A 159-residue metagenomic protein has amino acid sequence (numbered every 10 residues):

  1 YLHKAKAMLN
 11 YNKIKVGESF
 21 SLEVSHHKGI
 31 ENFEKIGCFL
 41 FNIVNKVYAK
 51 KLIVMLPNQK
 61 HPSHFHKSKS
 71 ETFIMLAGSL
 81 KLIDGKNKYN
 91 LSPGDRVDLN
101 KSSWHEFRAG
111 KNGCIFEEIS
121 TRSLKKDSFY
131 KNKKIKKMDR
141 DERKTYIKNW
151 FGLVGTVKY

Functional and structural regions predicted by a protein language model:
Y1-Y48, I135, D141-Y159: A short, N-terminal "cap"/entry segment at the start of jelly-roll beta-barrel domains of the cupin/DSBH fold
E34-K35, K51-K67: Conserved short histidine dyad/triad with adjacent acidic residue
K50, P62-S63, L82-D84, E118: Short hydrophobic/aromatic-rich beta-strand segments that constitute the beta-sheet cores of beta-sandwich/beta-barrel
L56-P57, K67-K81, G85: Glycine- and acidic-residue-biased ligand/ion/polar-headgroup-sensing regions
T72, G85-H105: Short acidic-glycine-tyrosine-enriched beta hairpin
T72, K111-K131: A short hydrophobic beta-strand segment most commonly corresponding to one strand of the jelly-roll/cupin
S79, W104, G113-I115: Structural motif
F107-A109: Asparagine-centered strand-capping/turn motif at beta-strand->loop junctions
